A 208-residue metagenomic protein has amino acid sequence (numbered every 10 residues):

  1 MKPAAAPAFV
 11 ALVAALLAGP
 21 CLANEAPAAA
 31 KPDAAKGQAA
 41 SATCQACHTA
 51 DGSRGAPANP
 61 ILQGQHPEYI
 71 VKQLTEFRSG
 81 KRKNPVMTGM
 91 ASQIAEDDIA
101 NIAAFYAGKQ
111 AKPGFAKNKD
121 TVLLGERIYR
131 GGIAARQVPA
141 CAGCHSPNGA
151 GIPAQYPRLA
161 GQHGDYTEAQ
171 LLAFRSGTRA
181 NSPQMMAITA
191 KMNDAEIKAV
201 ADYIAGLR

Functional and structural regions predicted by a protein language model:
M1-A5: Positively charged n-region of N-terminal signal peptides that target proteins for export
A8-G19: Bacterial N-terminal signal peptides
A23-S41, G55-A56, G108-A134: Electrostatic cytochrome c docking/interface patches
P32-S79: The feature marks the first
G37, C44-A50, I102, V138-P147 (+1 more regions): The canonical Cys-X-X-Cys-His
Q38-A42, G64-P67, K72, R130-A142 (+1 more regions): Sequence context surrounding c-type heme c attachment/ligation sites in exported
A46-T49, P57, M87, I128-G132: Sequence context of c-type cytochrome heme-c attachment sites
G55-I61, E76-N118, P153-R158, S176-R208: Axial heme c-ligation environment in periplasmic c-type cytochrome domains
